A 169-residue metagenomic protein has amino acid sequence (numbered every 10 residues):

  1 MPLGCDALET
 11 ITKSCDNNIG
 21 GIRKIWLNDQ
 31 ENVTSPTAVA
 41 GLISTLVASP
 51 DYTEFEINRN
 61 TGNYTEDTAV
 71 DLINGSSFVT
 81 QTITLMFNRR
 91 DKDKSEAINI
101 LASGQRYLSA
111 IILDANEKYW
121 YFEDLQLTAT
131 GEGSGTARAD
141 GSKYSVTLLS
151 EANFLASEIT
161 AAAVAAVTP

Functional and structural regions predicted by a protein language model:
M1-P2: N-terminal export/ancillary region detector
L8-T82, Q126-R138: Solvent-exposed edge beta-strands and adjacent loop segments that serve as assembly or binding interfaces
I25, L85, S109-A110, L148: Generic structural hydrophobic/aromatic packing signal, biased to beta-strands
Q30, N60, N88-K92, D114-N116 (+1 more regions): Generic structural motif
V70-D93, D140-F154: Oligomerization/assembly interface segments of phage tail-like spikes and tubes
D93-Y121: Short, acidic/charged, Gly/Pro-enriched secondary-structure junctions
Y121, L125-P169: Mixed-charge, glycine-accented linear interaction segment located at domain edges/termini
